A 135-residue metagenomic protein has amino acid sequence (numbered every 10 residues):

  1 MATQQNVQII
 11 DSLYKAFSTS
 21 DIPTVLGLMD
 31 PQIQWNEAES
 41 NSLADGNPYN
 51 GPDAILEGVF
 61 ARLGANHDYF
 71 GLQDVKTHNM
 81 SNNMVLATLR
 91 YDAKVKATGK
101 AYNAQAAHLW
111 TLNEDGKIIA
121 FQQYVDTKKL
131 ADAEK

Functional and structural regions predicted by a protein language model:
M1-P31, E134-K135: Short, low-complexity N-terminal intrinsically disordered segments enriched in polar/charged residues
A2, F60-K135: A beta-strand edge to alpha-helix "cap/lid" segment located at domain peripheries
A2-T3, A44-Y49, G99: Alpha-helix initiation/capping motif
Q5-N6, W35, R90: General secondary-structure edge motif
I10-L13, V25-L26, I33, G51 (+5 more regions): Hydrophobic pocket/interface hotspot
D11-S20, L43-N47, L63-D68, T88-R90: Short, mixed-charge, low-aromatic patches
T19, P23, Y49, A54 (+1 more regions): Short, flexible micro-motifs
P31-S81: A solvent-exposed, acidic/Ser-Thr-rich amphipathic alpha-helical stretch
